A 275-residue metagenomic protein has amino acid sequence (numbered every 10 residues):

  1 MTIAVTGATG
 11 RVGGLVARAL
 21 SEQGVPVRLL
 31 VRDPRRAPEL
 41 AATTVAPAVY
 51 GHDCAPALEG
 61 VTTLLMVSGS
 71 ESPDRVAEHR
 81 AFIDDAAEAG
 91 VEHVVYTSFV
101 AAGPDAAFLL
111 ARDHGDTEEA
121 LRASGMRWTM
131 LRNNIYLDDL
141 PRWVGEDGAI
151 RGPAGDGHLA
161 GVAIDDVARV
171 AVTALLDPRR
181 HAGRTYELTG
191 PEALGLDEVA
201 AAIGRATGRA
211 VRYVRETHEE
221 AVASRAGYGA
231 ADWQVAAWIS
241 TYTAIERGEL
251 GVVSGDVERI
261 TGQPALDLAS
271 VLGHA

Functional and structural regions predicted by a protein language model:
T2-L40, E59-T62, S68-R80, D84-H93 (+6 more regions): Oxidoreductase cofactor-interface core, primarily capturing Rossmann-like NAD(P)-dependent enzymes
T43-T62: Conserved Rossmann-fold cofactor-binding substructure of NAD(P)-dependent oxidoreductases
D53, A57, E78, L268-V271: Hydrophobic alpha-helical packing elements
D53, E59, A154, E192 (+2 more regions): Compositionally biased, intrinsically disordered low-complexity regions
E219-A275: A hydrophobic C-terminal alpha-helical subdomain
